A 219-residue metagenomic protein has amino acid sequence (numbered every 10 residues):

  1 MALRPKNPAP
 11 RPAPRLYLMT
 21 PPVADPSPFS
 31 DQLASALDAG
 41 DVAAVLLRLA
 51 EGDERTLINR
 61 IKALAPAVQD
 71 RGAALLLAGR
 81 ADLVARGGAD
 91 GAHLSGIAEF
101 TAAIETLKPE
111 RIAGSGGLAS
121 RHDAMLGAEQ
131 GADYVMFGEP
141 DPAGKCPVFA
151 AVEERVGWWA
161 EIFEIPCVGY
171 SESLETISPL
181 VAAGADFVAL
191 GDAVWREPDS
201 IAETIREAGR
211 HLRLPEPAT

Functional and structural regions predicted by a protein language model:
M1-H93, T106-D133, W158, E164-C167 (+2 more regions): Conserved N-terminal beta1-alpha1 strand-loop-helix module at the mouth
V84, D141-C146: A short acidic, helix-capping loop that chelates divalent metal ions and anchors anionic groups
G91-F100, P142-A143: Gly/Pro- and small hydrophobic-enriched strand-loop and loop-to-helix capping segments that sit at the rims
S95, D133-P140: Non-cysteine beta-strand/loop elements that form the S-adenosyl-L-methionine
G131, A183-A185: As written
G138, G191-D192: Beta->alpha turn/N-cap motifs
C146-A150, D199-S200: Short, solvent-exposed loop/turn segments at secondary-structure boundaries
